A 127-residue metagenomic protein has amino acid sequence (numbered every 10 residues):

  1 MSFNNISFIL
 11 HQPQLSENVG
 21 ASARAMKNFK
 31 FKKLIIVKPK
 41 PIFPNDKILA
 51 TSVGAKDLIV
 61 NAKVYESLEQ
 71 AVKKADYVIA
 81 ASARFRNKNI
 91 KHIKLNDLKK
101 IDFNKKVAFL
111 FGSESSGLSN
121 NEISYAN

Functional and structural regions predicted by a protein language model:
M1-N127: Post-transcriptional modification and biogenesis factors for structured RNAs of the translation apparatus
